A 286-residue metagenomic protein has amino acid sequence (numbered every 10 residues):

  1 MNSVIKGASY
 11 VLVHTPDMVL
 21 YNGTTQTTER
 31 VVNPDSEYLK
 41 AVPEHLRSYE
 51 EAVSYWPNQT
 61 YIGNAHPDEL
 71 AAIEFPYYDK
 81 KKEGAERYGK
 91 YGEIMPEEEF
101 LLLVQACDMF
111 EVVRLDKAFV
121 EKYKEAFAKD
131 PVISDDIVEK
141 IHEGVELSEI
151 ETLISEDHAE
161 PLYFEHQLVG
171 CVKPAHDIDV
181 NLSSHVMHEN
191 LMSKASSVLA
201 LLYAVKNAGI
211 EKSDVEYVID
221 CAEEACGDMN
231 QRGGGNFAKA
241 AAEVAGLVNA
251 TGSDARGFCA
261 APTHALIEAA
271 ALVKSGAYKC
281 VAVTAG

Functional and structural regions predicted by a protein language model:
M1-A222: Conserved "HGTGT" condensation-loop signature of ketosynthase/thiolase-family condensing enzymes that catalyze
G170-H188, G227-K279: Conserved catalytic cysteine-centered active-site region of acyl-thioester-dependent Claisen-condensing enzymes
K206-D214, A271-C280: Secondary-structure boundary elements
V281-G286: Short beta-strand segments
